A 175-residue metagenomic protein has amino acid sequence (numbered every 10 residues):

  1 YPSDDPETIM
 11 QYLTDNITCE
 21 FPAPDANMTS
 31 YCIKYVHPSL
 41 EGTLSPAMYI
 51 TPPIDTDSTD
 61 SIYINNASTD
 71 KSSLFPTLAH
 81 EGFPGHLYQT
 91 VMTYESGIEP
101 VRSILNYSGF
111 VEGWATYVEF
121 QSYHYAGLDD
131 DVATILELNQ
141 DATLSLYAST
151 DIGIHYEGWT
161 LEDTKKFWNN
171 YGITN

Functional and structural regions predicted by a protein language model:
Y1-N175: Long, His/Glu/Asp-enriched segments that create or flank divalent metal/ion-associated functional microenvironments
